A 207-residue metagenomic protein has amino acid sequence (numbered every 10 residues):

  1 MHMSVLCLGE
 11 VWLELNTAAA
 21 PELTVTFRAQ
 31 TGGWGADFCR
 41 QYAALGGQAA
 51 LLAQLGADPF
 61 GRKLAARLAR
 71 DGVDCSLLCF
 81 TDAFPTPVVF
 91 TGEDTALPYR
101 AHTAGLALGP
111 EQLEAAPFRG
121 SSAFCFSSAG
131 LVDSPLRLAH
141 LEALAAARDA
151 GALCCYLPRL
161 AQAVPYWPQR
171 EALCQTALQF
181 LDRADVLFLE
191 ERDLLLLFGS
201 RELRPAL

Functional and structural regions predicted by a protein language model:
M1-D74: Glycine-rich phosphate/adenosyl-contacting loop at the front of the ribokinase-like
S4-L6, S122-A123, V186: Structural motif
Q48-S128: Conserved N-terminal subdomain of the carbohydrate kinase-like
A49, C75, C154-Y156, F188: Hydrophobic beta-strand scaffold residues
A101, A129, R159-A163, R192: Active-site beta-loop-alpha junctions enriched in small/polar residues
G120-S121, G151, A184: Short, well-ordered alpha-helix to beta-strand connector turns
A147-L153: A short helix->loop->beta-strand "cap" motif at the edges of active sites that frequently abuts
V164-L207: Conserved phosphate/ATP/ADP-binding segment of small-molecule kinases
